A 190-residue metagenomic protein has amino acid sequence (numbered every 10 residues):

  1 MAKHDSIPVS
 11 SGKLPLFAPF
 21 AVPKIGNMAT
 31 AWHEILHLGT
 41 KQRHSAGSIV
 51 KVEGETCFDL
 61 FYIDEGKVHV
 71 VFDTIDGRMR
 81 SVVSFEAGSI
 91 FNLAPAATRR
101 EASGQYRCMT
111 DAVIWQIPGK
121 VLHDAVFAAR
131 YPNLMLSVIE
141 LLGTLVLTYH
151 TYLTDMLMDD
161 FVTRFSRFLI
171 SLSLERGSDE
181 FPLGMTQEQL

Functional and structural regions predicted by a protein language model:
M1-A46, I90, P95-T98: Cyclic nucleotide-binding regulatory module and flanking cytosolic helices
L16, T40, R78-S81, A87 (+4 more regions): Glycine-rich, flexible loop/turn motifs
W32, V82-L147: Cyclic-nucleotide recognition modules
Q42, F61, V83, R107 (+3 more regions): Residues that recognize and position ribonucleotide moieties
S48-T110: Cyclic nucleotide-binding regulatory domains
E53-C57, P132, D159: Short, solvent-exposed loop/helix junctions and linker helices that flank or host conserved functional motifs
E65, A87-I90, D111, G119 (+3 more regions): ATP/adenylate-binding site constellation spanning eukaryotic-like Ser/Thr protein kinases, ABC-transporter
N133-L190: Polybasic "coupling" helices that flank or enter modular domains
